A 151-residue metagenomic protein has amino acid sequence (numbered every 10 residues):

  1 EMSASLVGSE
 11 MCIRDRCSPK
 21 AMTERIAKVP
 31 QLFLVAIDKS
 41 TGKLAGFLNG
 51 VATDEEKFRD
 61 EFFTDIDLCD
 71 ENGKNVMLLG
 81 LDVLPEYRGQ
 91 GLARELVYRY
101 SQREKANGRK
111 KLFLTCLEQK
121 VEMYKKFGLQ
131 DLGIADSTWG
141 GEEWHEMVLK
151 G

Functional and structural regions predicted by a protein language model:
E1-G8, C12-I13: Single conserved hydrophobic/aromatic residue that forms the stacking wall/gate of nucleotide- or nucleobase-binding
R14-K39, N49-L68: Active-site rim helix/loop that mediates acceptor-substrate recognition in acyltransferases
Q31-V35, F47, G80, F113 (+1 more regions): Short hydrophobic/aromatic beta-strand element in the GNAT-like acyltransferase core that lines or flanks the acyl-donor
G42-K43, Q130: Residue-level signal for well-ordered, solvent-exposed loop/turn and beta-edge residues enriched in charged/polar side
K43, F47-L81, R88, Y98 (+1 more regions): Conserved acyl-donor/pantetheine-binding loop and adjacent beta-alpha core of acyl/acetyltransferases and related
D70-E71, L84-E95, N107, V121-E122: Conserved glycine-rich acetyl-CoA-binding loop
V97, R103-L117: Conserved GNAT acetyl-CoA-binding A-motif
F113-T115, K125, Q130-E146: Conserved catalytic-core motifs of GNAT/GCN5-like acyltransferases
